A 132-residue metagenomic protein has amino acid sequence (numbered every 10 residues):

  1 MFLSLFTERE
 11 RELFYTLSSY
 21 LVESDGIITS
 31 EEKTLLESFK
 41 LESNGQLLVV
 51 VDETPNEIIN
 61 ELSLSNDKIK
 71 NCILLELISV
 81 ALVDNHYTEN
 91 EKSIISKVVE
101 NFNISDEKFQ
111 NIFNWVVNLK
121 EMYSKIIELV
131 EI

Functional and structural regions predicted by a protein language model:
M1-I132: Small-residue-enriched hydrophobic alpha-helices in membranes
